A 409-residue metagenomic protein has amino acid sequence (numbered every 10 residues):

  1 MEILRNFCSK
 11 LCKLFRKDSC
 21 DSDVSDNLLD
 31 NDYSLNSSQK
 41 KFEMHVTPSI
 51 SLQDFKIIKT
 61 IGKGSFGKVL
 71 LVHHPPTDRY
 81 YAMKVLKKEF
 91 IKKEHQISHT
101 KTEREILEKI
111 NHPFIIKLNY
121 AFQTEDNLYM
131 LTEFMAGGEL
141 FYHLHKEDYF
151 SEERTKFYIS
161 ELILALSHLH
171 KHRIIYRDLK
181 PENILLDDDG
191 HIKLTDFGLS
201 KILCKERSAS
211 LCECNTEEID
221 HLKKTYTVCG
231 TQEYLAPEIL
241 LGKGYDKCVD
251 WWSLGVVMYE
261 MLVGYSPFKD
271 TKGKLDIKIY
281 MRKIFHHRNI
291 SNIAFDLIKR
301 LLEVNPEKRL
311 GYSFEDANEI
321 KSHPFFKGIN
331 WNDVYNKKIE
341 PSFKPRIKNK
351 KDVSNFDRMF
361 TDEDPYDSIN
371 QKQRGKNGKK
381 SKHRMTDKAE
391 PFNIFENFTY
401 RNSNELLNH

Functional and structural regions predicted by a protein language model:
K68: Conserved N-lobe ATP-binding subsite of Hanks-type protein kinase domains, especially the beta3 VAIK lysine
Y80, V85-N111: Conserved N-lobe beta3->alphaC-helix segment of eukaryotic protein kinase catalytic domains
Y120-A121: A short, aromatic-enriched beta-strand patch in the conserved N-lobe beta-sheet of the protein kinase catalytic domain
D126-E139, H143: Conserved short submotifs of the Hanks-type protein kinase catalytic core that shape the nucleotide-binding pocket
Y158-I159: Activation segment signature within eukaryotic-like protein kinase domains
A294, N336-H409: Eukaryotic Ser/Thr kinase distal regulatory-tail detector
